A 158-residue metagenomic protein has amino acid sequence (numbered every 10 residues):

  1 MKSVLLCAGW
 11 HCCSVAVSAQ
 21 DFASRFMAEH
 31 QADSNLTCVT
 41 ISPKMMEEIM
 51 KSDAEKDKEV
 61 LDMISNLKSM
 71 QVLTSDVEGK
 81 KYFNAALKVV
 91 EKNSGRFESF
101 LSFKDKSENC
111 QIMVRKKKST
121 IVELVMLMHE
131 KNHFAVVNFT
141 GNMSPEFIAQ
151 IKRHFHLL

Functional and structural regions predicted by a protein language model:
M1-R25: Bacterial Sec-dependent N-terminal signal peptides
F22-A86: Early exported N-terminus immediately downstream of N-terminal targeting peptides
D33-L36, S65-L67, G95, D105-N109 (+2 more regions): Extracytoplasmic
D53-A54, S107, K117, H129: Surface/interface-facing alpha-helical segments and adjacent flexible terminal/loop regions used for partner/assembly
A85, K92-S94, A149-Q150: A generic "folded-domain core" signal
V90-K116: Short Gly/Thr-rich strand-loop-strand
M113-S144: A short, solvent-exposed beta-edge/loop patch
A149-L158: A recognition module on extended beta-rich or small alphabeta surfaces enriched in W/G with H and D/E
